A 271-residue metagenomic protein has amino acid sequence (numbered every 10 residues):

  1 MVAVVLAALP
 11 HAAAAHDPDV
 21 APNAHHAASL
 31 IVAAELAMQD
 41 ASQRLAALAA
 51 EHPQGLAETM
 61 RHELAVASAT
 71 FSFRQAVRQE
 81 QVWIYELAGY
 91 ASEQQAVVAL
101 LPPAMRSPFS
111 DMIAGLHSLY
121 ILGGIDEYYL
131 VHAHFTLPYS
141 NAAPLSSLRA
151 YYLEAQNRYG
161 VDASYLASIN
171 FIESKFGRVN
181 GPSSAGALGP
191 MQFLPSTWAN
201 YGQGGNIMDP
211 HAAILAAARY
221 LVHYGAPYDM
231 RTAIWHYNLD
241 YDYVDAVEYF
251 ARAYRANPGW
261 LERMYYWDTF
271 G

Functional and structural regions predicted by a protein language model:
M1-N157, A251-G271: Cell-wall glycan-active module
R106-G271: Catalytic glycan-binding domains that act on GlcNAc-containing polysaccharides
